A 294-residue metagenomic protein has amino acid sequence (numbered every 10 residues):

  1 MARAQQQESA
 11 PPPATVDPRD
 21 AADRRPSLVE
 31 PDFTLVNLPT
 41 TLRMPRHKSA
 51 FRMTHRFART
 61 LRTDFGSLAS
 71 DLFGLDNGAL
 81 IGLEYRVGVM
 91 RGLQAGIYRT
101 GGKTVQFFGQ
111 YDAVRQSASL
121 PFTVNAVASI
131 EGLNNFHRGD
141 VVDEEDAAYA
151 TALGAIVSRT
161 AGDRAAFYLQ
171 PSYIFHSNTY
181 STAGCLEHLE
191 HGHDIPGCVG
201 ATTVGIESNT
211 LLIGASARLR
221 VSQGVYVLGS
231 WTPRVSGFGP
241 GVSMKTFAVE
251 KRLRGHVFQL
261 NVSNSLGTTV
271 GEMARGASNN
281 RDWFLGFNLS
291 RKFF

Functional and structural regions predicted by a protein language model:
Q5-D143, A148-L153, S158-F167, S172-S177 (+4 more regions): Transmembrane beta-barrel domains of Gram-negative outer membranes and organellar outer membranes
A79, I213-L228: Surface-exposed extracellular loop regions of Gram-negative outer-membrane beta-barrel proteins
